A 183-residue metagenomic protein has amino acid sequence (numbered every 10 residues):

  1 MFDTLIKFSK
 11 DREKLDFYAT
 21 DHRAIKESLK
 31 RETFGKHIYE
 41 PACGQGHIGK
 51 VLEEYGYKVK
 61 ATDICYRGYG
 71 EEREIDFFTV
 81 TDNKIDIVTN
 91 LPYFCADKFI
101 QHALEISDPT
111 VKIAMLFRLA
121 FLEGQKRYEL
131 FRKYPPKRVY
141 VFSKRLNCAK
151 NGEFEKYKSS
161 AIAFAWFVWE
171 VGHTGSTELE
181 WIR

Functional and structural regions predicted by a protein language model:
M1-R183: Class I S-adenosyl-L-methionine-dependent methyltransferase catalytic core
